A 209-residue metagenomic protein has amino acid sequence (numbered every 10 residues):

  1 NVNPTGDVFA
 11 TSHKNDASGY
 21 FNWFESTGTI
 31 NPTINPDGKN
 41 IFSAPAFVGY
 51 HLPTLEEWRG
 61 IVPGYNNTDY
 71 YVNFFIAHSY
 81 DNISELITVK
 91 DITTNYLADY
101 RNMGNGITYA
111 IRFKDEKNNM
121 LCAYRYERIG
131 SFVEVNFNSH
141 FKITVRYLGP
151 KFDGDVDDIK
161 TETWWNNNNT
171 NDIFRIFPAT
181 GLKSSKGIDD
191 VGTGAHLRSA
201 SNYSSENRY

Functional and structural regions predicted by a protein language model:
N1-Y209: Conserved positions within compact, well-structured domain cores
